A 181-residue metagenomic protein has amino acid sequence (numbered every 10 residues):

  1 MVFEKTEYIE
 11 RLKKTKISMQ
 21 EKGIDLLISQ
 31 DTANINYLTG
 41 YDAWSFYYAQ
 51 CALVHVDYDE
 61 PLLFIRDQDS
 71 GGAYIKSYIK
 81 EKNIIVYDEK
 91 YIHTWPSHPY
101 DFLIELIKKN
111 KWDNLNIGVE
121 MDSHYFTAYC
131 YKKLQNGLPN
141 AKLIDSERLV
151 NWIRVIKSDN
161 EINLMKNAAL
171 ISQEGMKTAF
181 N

Functional and structural regions predicted by a protein language model:
M1-E174: A composition/biophysics-driven feature that prefers long, compositionally simple stretches
K177-N181: C-terminal helix-coil-helix/basic helical segment that borders enzyme active sites and/or dimer interfaces and provides
